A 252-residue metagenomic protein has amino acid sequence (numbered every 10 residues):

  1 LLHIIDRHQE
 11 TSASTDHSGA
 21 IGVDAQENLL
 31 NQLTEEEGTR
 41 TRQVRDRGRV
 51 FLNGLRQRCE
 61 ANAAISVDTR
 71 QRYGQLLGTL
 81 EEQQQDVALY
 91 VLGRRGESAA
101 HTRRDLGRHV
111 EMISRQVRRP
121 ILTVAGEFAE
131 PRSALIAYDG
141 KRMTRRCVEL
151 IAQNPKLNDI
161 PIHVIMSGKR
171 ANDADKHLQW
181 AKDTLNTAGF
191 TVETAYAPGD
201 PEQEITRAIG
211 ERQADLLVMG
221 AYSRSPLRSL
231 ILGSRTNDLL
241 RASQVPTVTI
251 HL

Functional and structural regions predicted by a protein language model:
L1-E35, Q116, A129-Y196, A214: Small/aliphatic-rich secondary-structure junction motif
L2-I4, R70-G74, V124, I165-S167 (+2 more regions): Conserved beta-strand termini and adjacent loop/short-helix elements that scaffold enzyme active sites in alpha/beta
D6-Q9, T39-Y90, T187-L217, A221-L230 (+2 more regions): Structural beta-alpha unit
D24-N28, V91, R95, R118 (+1 more regions): Short glycine-/small-residue-rich Rossmann-like dinucleotide-binding loops
Q83-N158, H163-I165, A242-L252: Intrinsically disordered or low-complexity boundary/linker segments at protein termini and domain junctions
S98-A100, K169-D173, S225: Short, small-residue-enriched loops and turns at beta-alpha junctions that line or gate enzyme active sites
D105-H109, H177-Q179, I231-T236: Charged helix-capping and loop-helix junction motifs
